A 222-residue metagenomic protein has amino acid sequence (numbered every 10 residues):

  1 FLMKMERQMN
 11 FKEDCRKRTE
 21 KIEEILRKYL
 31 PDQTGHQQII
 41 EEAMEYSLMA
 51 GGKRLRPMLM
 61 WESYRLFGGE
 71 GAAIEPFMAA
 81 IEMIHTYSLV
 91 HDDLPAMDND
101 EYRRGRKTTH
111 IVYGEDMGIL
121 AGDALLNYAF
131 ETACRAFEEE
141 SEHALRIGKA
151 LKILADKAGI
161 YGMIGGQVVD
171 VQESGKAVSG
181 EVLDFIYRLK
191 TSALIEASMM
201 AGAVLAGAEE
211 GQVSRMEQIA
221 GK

Functional and structural regions predicted by a protein language model:
E6-L30: N-terminal amphipathic/basic leader segments beginning at the initiator methionine
K21, R27-L30, T34-K222: Mg2+-dependent prenyl diphosphate-binding active-site environment of isoprenoid biosynthetic enzymes
